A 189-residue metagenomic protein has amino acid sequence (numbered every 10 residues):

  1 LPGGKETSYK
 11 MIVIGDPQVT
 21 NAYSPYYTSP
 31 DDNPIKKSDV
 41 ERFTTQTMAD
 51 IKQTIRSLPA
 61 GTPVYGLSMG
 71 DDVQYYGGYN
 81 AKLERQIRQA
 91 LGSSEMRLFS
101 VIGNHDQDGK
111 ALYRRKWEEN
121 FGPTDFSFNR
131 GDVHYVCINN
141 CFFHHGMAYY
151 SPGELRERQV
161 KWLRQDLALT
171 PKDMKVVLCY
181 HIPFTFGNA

Functional and structural regions predicted by a protein language model:
L1-N80: N-terminal active-site segment of His-dependent metallophosphoesterases
V13-G15, Y65-D71, R97-N104, I138 (+1 more regions): Active-site neighborhood of phospho(di)ester-bond hydrolases with catalytic His/Asp-centered motifs
P17-V19, V73, D106-Q107, C141-F143 (+1 more regions): Short, solvent-exposed loop/turn segments at secondary-structure junctions
S24, S29-K37, Y75-K172: Extended active-site neighborhood of metal-dependent phosphoesterases/phosphodiesterases
F43-G66, G92-R97, H134, A148-A189: His/acidic metal-ligating clusters that form di-metal
